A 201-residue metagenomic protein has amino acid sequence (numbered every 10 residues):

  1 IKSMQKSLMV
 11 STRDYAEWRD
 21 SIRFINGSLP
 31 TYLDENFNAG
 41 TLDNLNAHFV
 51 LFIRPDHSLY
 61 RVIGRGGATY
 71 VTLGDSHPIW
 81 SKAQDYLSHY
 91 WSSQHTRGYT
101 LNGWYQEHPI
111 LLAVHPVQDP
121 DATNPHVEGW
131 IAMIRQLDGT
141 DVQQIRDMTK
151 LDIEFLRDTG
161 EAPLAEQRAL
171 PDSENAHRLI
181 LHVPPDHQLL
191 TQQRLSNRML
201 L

Functional and structural regions predicted by a protein language model:
I1-G27, A47: Juxtamembrane extracytoplasmic/periplasmic/luminal helical "stalk" adjacent to the first N-terminal
S7-D14, A39-I63, R97-N102, G129-L137 (+1 more regions): Short N-terminal helix-loop-first-beta-strand/juxtamembrane motif that initiates sensory/input modules
S21-T31, E35-S93, R135: Extracellular/periplasmic ligand-sensing ectodomains of membrane signal-transduction proteins
I25-D34, M148-I153, P184: Short, positively charged
P30, S76-H77, G103-Q106, D158-E161: Short loop/turn segments at beta-alpha junctions that line or gate ligand-sensing/allosteric surfaces
T96-T100, Q106-D121, G160-P171, A176-I180 (+1 more regions): A short beta-strand signature within small-molecule sensing/ligand-binding domains used in signal transduction
D121-E128: Small-residue transmembrane helix packing/gating motifs
Q143-R146, L181-L201: Membrane-interface helix-start motif
